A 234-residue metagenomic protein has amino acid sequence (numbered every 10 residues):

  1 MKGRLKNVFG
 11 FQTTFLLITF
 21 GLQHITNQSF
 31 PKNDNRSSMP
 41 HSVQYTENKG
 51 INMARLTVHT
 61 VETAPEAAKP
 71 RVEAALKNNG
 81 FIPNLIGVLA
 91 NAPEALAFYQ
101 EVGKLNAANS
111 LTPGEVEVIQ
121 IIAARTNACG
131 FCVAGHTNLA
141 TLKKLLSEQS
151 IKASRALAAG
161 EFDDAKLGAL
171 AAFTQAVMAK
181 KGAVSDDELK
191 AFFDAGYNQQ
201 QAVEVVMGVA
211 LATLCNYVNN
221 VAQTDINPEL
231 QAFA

Functional and structural regions predicted by a protein language model:
G3-L5, T13, P40: N-terminal amphipathic/hydrophobic targeting modules at extreme N-termini, encompassing cleavable Sec/SRP-type signal
R4-N7, Y45: Arg/Gly-rich low-complexity intrinsically disordered repeat tracts
L5, L16-L17, L22: Leucine-biased recognition of intrinsically disordered, low-complexity hydrophobic segments
T19, S29-N52: Short, Lys/Arg-enriched N-terminal segments with co-localized hydrophobic residues within the first ~10-30 amino acids
H41-A234: Hydrophobic alpha-helical segments
